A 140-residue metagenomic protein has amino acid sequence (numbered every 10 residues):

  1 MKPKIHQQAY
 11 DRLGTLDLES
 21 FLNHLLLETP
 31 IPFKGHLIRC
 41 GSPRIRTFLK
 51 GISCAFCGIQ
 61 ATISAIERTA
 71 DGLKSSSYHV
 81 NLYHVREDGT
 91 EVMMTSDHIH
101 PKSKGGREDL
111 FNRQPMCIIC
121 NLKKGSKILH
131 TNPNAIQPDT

Functional and structural regions predicted by a protein language model:
M1-S53, G58-A65: A boundary/linker detector
H6, Y10, H24, H36 (+4 more regions): Histidine (H) residue identity feature
I52-S53, T95, M116: The −1 position to Zn-ligating cysteines in a subset of zinc-ribbon hairpins
C57-Q60, K102, I119-K123: Cys/His-rich metal-chelating microdomains
A61-R113, I128: Histidine-centered nuclease catalytic patch
D71-L73, P133-I136: Glycine-rich, phosphate-binding/catalytic loops in enzymes
D109, R113-A135: Short Cys/His-centered divalent metal-binding micro-motifs
D139-T140: Short, intrinsically disordered terminal segments enriched in charged and Pro/Gly residues
